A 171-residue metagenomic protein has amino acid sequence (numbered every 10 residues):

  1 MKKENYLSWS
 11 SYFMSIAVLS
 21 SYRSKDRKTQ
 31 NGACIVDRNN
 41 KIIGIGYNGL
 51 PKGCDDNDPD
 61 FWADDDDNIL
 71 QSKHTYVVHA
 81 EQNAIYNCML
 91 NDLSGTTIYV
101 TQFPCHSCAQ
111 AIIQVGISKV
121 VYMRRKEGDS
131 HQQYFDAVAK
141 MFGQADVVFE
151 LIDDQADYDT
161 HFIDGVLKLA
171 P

Functional and structural regions predicted by a protein language model:
M1-P171: Zinc-dependent deaminase catalytic domain
